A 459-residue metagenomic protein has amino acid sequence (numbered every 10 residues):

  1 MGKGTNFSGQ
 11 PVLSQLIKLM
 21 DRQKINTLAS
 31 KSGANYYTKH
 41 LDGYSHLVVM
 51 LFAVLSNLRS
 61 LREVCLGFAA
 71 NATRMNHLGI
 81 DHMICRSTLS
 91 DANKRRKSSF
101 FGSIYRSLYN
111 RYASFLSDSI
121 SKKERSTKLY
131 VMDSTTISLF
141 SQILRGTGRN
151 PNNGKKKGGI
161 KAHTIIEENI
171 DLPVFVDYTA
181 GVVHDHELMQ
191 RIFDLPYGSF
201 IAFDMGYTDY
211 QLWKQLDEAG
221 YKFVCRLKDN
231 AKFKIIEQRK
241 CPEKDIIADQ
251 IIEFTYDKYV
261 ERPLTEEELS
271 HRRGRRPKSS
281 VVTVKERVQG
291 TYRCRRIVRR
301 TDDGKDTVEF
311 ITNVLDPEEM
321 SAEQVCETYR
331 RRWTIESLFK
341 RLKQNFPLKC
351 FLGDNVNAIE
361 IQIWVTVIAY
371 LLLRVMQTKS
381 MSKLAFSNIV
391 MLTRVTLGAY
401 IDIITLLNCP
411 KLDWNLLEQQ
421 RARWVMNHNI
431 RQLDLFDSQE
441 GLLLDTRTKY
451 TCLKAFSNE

Functional and structural regions predicted by a protein language model:
M1-E63, G67, R96, S103-I104 (+3 more regions): Single, function-defining residue in the core of a domain
A72-G79: Extended, structured, electrostatic nucleic-acid-contact surfaces
I80-T147: Active-site- or DNA-interface-adjacent structural scaffold in DNA-acting proteins
N150: Active-site neighborhoods of divalent-metal-dependent phosphate/nucleic-acid chemistry enzymes
